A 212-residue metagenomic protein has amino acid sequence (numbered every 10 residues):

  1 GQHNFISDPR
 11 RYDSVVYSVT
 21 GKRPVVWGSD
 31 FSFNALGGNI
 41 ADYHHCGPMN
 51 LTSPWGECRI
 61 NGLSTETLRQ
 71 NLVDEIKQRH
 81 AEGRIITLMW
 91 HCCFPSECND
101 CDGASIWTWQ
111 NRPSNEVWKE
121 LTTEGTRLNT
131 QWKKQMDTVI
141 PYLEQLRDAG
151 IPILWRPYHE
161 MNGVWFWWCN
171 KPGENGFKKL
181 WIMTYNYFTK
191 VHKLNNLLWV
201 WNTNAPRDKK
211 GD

Functional and structural regions predicted by a protein language model:
G1, V25-S29, I86-L88, I153-P157 (+1 more regions): Hydrophobic faces of well-ordered beta-strands that scaffold small-molecule active sites in alpha/beta enzyme cores
G1-F33: Boundary/entry segment of secreted carbohydrate-active catalytic domains
H3-R11, A35-G37, L63-L68, W132-Q135 (+1 more regions): Acidic-and-aromatic substrate-binding clefts and catalytic sites of carbohydrate-active enzymes
P9, D13-S18, Y185-D212: Surface-exposed substrate-engagement region within the catalytic domains of secreted or surface-exposed extracellular
S32, L36-L194: Substrate-binding cleft of extracellular glycoside hydrolase catalytic domains
